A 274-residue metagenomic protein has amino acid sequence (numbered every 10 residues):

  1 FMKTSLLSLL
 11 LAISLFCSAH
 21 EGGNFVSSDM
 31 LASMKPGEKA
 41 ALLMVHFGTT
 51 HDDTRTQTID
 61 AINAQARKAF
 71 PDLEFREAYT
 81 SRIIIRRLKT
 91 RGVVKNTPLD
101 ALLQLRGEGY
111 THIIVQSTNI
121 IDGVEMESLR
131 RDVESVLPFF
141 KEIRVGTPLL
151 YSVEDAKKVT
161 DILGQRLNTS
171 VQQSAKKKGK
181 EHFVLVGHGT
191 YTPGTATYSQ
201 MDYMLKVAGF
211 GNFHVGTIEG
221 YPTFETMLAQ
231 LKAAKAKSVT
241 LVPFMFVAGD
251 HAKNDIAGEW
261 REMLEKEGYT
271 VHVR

Functional and structural regions predicted by a protein language model:
M2-L9: Sec-dependent signal peptide recognition, specifically the positively charged N-region followed immediately by
L10-S18: Hydrophobic h-region of N-terminal signal peptides that target proteins for export in Gram-negative bacteria
A19-R274: Active-site-proximal alpha-helix that buttresses catalytic centers in soluble enzyme cores
